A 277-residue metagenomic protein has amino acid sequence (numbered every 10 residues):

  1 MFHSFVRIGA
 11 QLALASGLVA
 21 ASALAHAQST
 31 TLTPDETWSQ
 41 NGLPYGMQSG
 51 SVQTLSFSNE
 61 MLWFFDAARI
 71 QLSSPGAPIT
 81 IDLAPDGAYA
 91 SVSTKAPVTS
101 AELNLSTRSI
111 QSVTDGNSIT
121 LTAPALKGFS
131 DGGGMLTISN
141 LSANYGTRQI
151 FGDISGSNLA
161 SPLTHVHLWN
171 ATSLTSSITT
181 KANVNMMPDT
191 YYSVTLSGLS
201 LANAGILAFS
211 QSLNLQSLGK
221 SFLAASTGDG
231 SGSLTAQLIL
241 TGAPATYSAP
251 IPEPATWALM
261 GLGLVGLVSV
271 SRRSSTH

Functional and structural regions predicted by a protein language model:
F2-A13: Bacterial N-terminal signal peptides that target proteins for export
A27-Q111, I206, L218-P250: N-terminal segment immediately downstream of the Sec signal-peptide cleavage site in secreted/extracellular proteins
S130-N203: Short helix-loop boundary/capping segments
I178-Q237: Helix-rich interaction surfaces within compact, conserved domain-sized segments that mediate assembly or partner
P252-V270: A short, hydrophobic C-terminal helix/tail in secreted or cell-surface proteins
R273-H277: Short, charged juxtamembrane terminal tails flanking transmembrane helices
